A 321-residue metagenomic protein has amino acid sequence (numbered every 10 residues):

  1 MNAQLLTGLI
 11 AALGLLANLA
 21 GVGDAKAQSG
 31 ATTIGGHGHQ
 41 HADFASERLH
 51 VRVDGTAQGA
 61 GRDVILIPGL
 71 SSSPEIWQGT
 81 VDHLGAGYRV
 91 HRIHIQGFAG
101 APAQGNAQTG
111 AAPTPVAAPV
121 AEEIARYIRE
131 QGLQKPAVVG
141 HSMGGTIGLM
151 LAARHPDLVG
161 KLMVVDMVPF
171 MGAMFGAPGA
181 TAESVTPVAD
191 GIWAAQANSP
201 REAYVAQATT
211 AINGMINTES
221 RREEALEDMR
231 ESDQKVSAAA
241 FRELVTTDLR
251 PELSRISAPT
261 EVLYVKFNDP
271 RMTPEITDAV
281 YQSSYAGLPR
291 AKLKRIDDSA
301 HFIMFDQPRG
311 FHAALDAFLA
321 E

Functional and structural regions predicted by a protein language model:
G38, F44-E47, R52-D54, Q58 (+2 more regions): Active-site loop/oxyanion-hole signature of alpha/beta-hydrolase fold enzymes
G69-S72, S142: Active-site glycine-rich loops that stabilize anionic/oxyanionic intermediates across multiple enzyme folds
S71-G79, V90: Serine-hydrolase catalytic-loop signature spanning alpha/beta hydrolases and amidase-signature enzymes
Q134-G176: Conserved hydrolase catalytic core segment
L162-N198: Flexible "cap/lid" loop of the alpha/beta hydrolase fold
A173-A180, A195-S254: Conserved alpha/beta-hydrolase catalytic His-Asp/Glu region
T260-S299: Conserved loop-alpha-helix segment in the C-terminal half of the alpha/beta-hydrolase fold that carries the catalytic
L288-E321: Catalytic active-site module of serine/aspartate enzymes centered on a nucleophile-bearing elbow/loop
